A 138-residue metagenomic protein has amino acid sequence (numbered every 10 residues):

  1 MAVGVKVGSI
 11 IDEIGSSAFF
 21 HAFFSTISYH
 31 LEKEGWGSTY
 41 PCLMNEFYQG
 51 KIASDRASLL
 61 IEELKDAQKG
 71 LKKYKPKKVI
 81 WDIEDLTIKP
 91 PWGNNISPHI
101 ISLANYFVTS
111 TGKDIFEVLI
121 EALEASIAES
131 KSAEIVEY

Functional and structural regions predicted by a protein language model:
M1-E121, A125-Y138: Acidic (Asp/Glu-rich) sequence patches and key acidic residues that form negatively charged surfaces used
